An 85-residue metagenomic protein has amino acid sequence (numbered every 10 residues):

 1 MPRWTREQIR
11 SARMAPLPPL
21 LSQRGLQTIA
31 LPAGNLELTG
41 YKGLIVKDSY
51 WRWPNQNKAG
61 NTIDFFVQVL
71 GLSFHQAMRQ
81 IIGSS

Functional and structural regions predicted by a protein language model:
M1-S85: N-terminal structured subdomain of primase-like DNA metabolism proteins
